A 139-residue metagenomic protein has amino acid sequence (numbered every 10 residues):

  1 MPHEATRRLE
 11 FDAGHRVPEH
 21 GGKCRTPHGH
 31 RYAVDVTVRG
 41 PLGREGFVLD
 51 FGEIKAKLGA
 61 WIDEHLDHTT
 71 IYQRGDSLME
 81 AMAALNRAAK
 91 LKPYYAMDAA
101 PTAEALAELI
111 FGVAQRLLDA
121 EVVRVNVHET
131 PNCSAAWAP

Functional and structural regions predicted by a protein language model:
M1-P139: Charge-rich, low-complexity N-terminal segments
